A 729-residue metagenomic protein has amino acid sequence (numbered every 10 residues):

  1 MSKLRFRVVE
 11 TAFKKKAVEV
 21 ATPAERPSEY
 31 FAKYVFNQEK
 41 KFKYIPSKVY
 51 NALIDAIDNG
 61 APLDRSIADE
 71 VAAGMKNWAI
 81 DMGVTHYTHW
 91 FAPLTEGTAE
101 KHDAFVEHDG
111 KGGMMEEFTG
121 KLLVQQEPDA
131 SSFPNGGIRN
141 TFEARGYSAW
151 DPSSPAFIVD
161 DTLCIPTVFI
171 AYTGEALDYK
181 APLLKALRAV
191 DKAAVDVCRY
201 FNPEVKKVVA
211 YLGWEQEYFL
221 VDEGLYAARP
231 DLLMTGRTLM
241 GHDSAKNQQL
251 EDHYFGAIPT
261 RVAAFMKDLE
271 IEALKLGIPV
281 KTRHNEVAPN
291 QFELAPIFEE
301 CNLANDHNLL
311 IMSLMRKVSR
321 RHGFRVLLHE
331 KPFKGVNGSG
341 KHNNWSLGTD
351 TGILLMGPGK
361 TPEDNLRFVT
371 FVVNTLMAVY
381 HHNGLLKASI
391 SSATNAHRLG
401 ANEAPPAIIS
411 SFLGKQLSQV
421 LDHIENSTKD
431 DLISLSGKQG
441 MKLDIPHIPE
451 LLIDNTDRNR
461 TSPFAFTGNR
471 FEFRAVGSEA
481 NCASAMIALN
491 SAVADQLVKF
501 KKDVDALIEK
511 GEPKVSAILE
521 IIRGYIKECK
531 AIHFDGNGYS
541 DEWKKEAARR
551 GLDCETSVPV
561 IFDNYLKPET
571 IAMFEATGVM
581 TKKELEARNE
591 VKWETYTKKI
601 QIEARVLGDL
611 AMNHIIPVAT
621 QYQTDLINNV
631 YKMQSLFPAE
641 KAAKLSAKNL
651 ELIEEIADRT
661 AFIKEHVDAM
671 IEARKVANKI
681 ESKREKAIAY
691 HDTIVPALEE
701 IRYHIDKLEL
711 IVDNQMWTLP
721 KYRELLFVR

Functional and structural regions predicted by a protein language model:
S2-A24, T141-F157, T162: N-terminal hydrophobic targeting/anchoring segments and the immediately downstream early-domain regions of hydrolases
F13-E19, P23-G120, V124-N140: Histidine/acidic residue-rich metal-binding segments in metalloenzymes
I67-V71, F91-P93, K121-L122, F169 (+4 more regions): Active-site-proximal loop/turn and secondary-structure-junction residues that shape catalytic pockets, frequently
I80, V84, T88-W90, H307-R321 (+4 more regions): Hydrophobic/aromatic-rich, well-ordered segments within soluble, folded domains that form packed cores
E96-G113, S131, R229, G236-T238 (+4 more regions): Short linear, low-complexity motifs centered on an aromatic residue
E143-L328, N337-G340, L347-E590: Glycine-rich, acidic/polar active-site loops that bind/position phosphate-bearing ligands
L233, N308, E330-K331, G357-T361 (+6 more regions): Composition- and surface-driven signal marking solvent-exposed, interaction-prone regions in large proteins
Y525-R729: C-terminal amphipathic alpha-helical interaction region
